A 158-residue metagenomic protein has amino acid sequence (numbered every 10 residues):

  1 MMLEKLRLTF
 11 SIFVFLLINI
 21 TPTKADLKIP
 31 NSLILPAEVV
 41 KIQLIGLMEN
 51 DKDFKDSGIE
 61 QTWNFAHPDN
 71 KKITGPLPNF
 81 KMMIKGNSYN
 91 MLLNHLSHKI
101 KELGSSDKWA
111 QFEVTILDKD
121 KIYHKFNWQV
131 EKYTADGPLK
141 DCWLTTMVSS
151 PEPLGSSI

Functional and structural regions predicted by a protein language model:
M2-F10: Bacterial N-terminal signal peptides that target proteins for export
S11-N19: Bacterial N-terminal signal peptides
I20-D26: Sec/Tat signal peptide C-region and signal peptidase I cleavage site
D26-E38: N-terminal low-complexity, Pro/Thr/Ser-rich intrinsically disordered segments that act as propeptides or flexible
L35-D51, F65: Short, aromatic-enriched amphipathic alpha-helices that serve as compact interaction elements
E49-K55, D136-G137: Low-complexity, polar-biased intrinsically disordered regions enriched in Pro/Ser/Thr/Gly
D53-W109: Short solvent-exposed beta->alpha transition segments
L103-I158: Exposed beta-sheet edge and beta->alpha loop/turn motif
